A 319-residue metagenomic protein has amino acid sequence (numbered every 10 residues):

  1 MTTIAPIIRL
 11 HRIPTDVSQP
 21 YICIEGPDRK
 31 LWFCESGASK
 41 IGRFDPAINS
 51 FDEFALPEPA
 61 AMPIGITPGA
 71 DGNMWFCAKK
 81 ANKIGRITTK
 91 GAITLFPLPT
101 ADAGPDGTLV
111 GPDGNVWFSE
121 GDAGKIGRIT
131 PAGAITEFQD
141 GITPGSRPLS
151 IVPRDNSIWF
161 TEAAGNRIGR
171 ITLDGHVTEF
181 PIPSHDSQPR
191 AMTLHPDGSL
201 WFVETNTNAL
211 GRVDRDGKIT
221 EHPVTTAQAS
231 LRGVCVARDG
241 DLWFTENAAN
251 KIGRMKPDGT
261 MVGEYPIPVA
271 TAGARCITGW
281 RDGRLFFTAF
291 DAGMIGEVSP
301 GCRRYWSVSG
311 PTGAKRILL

Functional and structural regions predicted by a protein language model:
M1-A5, G301-L319: Sequence/structural signature of beta-propeller modules and their immediately flanking N-terminal secretory/stalk
M1-D16: A short helix->beta-strand "capping" segment at the edge of beta-propeller domains
R9-I13, S50-L56, I93-L98, I135-D140 (+3 more regions): A short beta-strand motif characteristic of beta-propeller blades
D16-P27, P59-D71, A101-D113, T143-N156 (+6 more regions): Beta-rich, blade/repeat-based domains predominating in secreted/periplasmic proteins but also intracellular
F33-G37, M74-K80, V116-D122, F160-A164 (+3 more regions): Conserved beta-strand positions in repeat-built beta-propeller and related beta-rich domains
K40-G42, N82-G85, G124-G127, R167-G169 (+3 more regions): A short loop-to-beta-strand structural motif that recurs across blades of beta-propeller domains
D45-N49, I87-G91, I129-A134, I171-H176 (+3 more regions): Short loop/turn segments that connect beta-strands within beta-propeller blades
